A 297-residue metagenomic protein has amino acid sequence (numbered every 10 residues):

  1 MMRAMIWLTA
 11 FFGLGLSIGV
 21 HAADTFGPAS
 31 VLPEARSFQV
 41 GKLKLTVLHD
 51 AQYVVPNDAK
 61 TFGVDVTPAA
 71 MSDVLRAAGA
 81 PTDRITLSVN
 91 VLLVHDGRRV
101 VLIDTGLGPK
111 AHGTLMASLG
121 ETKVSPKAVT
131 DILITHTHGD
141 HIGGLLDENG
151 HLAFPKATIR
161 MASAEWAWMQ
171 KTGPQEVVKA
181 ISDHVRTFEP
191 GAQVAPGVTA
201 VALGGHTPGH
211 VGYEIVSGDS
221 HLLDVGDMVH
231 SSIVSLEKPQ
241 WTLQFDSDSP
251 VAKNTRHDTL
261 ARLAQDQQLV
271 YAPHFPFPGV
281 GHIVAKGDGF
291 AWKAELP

Functional and structural regions predicted by a protein language model:
M1-A4: Positively charged n-region of N-terminal signal peptides that target proteins for export
W7-S17: Bacterial N-terminal signal peptides
I18-A22: Sec/Tat signal peptide C-region and signal peptidase I cleavage site
D24-T25, G120, V124, A128 (+3 more regions): Metallo-beta-lactamase
E34-T122, G212-V229: Conserved beta-strand hairpin/beta-sheet module of binuclear metal-dependent hydrolase folds, prominently
D83-R84, S88-V91, A111-T158: Active-site metal-binding motif and surrounding structural segment of the metallo-beta-lactamase
L102-T105, T130-D140, R160-A162, A202-G205 (+4 more regions): Active-site neighborhood of phospho(di)ester-bond hydrolases with catalytic His/Asp-centered motifs
G212, G218-P297: Cap/insert and terminal regions of metallo-dependent hydrolase folds
